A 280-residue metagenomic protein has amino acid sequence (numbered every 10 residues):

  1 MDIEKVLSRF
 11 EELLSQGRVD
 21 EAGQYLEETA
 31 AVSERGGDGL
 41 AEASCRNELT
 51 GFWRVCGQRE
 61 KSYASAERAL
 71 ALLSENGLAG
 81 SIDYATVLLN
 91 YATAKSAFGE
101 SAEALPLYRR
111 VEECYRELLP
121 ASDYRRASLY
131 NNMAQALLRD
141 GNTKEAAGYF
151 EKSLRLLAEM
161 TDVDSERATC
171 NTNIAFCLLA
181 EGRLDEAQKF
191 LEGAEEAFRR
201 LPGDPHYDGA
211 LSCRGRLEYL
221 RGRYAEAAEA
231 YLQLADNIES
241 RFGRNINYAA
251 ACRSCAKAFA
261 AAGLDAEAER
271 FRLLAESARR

Functional and structural regions predicted by a protein language model:
M1-K61, L70-G77, R280: Flexible inter-repeat linkers and adjacent short helices within tandem amphipathic alpha-helical repeat scaffolds
L7-S15, S44-V55, A66, I82-A97 (+6 more regions): Conserved alpha-helical positions within TPR/SEL1-like repeat arrays
A30-A31, R68-E75, R110-E117, E151-E159 (+3 more regions): Amphipathic alpha-helical segments of tetratricopeptide repeats
G37, A79, A121, T161-D162 (+2 more regions): Structural signature of alpha-solenoid helical repeat scaffolds
L201-F242, N247: Intrinsically disordered, low-complexity segments enriched in Gly and acidic/Ser/Thr residues that form flexible
Y231-D236, R253, K257-R280: TPR/TPR-like (Sel1-like) alpha-helical repeat modules
